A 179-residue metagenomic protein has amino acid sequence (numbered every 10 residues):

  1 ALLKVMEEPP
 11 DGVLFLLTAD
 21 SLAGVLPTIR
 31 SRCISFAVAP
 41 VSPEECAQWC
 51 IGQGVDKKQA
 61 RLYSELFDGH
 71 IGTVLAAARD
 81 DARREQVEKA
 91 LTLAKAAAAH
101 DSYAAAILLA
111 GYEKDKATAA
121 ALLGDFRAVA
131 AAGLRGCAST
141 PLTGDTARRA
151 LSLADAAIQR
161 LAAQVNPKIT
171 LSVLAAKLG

Functional and structural regions predicted by a protein language model:
A1-L16: Conserved catalytic/switch belt of AAA+ P-loop NTPases
D11-L14, D20-G179: Charged, glycine-rich active-site and insertion segments that engage polyanionic ligands
